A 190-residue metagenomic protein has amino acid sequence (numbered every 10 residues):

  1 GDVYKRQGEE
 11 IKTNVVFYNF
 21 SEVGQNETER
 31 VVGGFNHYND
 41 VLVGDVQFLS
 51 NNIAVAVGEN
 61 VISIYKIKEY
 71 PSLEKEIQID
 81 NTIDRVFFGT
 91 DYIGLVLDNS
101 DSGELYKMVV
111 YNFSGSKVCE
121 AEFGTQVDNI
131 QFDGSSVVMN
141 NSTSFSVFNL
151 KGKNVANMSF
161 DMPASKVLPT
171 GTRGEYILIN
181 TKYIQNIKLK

Functional and structural regions predicted by a protein language model:
G1-Y4: Short, small-residue-biased leader/transition segments that mark boundaries at the very start of proteins
E10-N19, N60-Y65, S102-V109, S144-F148 (+1 more regions): Structural motif
I11, L49-S50, G58-N60, G89-T90 (+5 more regions): Short loop/turn segments that connect beta-strands within the blades of beta-propeller domains, predominantly WD40
F20-V23, I67-Y70, N112-S116, N149-K153 (+1 more regions): Short loop/turn segments that connect beta-strands within beta-propeller blades
N26-H37, P71-Q78, G115-E122, K153-S159: A short beta-strand motif characteristic of beta-propeller blades
G34-L49, I79-D91, E122-S135, M162-G174: Repeated scaffold domains used in trafficking and secretory/extracellular systems, primarily beta-propellers
A56-N129: Eukaryotic tandem repeat interaction scaffolds
S165-K190: Blade-level signature of beta-propeller repeat domains, shared across WD40, Kelch, NHL, RCC1 and BNR/Asp-box propellers
